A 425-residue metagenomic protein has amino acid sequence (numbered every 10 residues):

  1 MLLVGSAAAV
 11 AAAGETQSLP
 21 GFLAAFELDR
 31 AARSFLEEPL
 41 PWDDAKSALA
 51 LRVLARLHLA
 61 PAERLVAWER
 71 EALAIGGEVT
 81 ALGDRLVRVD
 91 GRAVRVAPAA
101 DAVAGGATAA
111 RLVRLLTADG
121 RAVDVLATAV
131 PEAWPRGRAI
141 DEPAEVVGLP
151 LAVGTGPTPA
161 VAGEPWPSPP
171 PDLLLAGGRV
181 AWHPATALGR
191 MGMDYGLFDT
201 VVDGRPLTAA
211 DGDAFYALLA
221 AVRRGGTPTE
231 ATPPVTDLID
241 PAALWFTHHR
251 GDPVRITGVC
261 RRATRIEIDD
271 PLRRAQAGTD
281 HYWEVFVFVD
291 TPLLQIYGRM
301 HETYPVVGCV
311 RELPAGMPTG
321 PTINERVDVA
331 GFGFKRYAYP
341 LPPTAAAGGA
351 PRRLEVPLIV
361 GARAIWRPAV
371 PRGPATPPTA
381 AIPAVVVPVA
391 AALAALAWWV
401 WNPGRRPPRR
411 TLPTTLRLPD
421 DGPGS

Functional and structural regions predicted by a protein language model:
M1-A7: Bacterial N-terminal signal peptides
A11-S425: OB-fold and OB-like single-stranded nucleic-acid-recognition modules and their adjacent interaction interfaces
